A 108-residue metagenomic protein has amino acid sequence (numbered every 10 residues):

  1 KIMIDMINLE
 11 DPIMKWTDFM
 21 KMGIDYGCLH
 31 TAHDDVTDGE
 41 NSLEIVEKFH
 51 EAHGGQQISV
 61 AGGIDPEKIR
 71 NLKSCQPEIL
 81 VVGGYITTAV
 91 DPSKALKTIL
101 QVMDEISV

Functional and structural regions predicted by a protein language model:
K1-G55: Conserved anion-binding
M6-D11, S59-E67: Glycine-rich beta-to-alpha transition loops that act as phosphate-gripper elements at the mouths of alpha/beta enzyme
P12, V36, E67-K68, A89: Generic structural signal for helix capping and beta-alpha/helix-loop junctions
W16-T17, L43-E47, I69, S93-L100: Generic structural signal for well-ordered alpha-helices, preferentially at hydrophobic/aromatic core positions
G27-T37, C75-I99: Glycine-rich phosphate-binding active-site loops on the catalytic face of alpha/beta enzymes
D104-V108: Extended, intrinsically disordered, low-complexity segments
